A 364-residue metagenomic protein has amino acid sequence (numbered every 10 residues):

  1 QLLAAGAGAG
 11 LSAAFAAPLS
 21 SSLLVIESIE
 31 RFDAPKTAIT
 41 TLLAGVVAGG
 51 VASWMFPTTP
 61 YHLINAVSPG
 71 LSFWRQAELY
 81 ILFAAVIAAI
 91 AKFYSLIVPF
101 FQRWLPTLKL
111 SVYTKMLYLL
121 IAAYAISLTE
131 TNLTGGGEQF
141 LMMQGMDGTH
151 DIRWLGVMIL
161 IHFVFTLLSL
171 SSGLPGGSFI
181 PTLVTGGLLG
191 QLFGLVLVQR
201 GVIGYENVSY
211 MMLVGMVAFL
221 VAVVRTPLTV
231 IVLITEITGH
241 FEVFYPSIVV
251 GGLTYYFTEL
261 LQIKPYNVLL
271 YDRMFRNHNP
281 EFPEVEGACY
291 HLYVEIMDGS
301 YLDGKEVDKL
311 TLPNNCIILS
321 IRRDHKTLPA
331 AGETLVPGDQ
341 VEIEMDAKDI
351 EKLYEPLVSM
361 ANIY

Functional and structural regions predicted by a protein language model:
Q1, F15-I39, S172-L189, I203-M212 (+1 more regions): Short, non-helical or kinked segments that cap or interrupt transmembrane helices
Q1-A9, M158-F163, Q199-A218, I231: Alpha-helical transmembrane segments of multi-pass membrane proteins
L2-L3, A38-L43, A77-L82, A89 (+5 more regions): Hydrophobic alpha-helical transmembrane segments
A9-S21, G45-T58, A85-L96, L120 (+8 more regions): Transmembrane alpha-helical segments of multi-pass membrane transport proteins and ion-pumping complexes
I39, L43-V46, M55-N132, Q139 (+1 more regions): Core mid-bundle transmembrane helix pairs that form the ion/substrate translocation pathway in diverse multi-pass
I97-Y205: Helix-loop-helix hairpins and the membrane-proximal interhelical loops of multi-pass alpha-helical transport proteins
S209-L213, V217-Y293: Membrane-interfacial segments at transmembrane helix termini in multi-pass membrane proteins
D298-D349, L353: Cytosolic Rossmann-like ligand/nucleotide-binding regulatory domains
